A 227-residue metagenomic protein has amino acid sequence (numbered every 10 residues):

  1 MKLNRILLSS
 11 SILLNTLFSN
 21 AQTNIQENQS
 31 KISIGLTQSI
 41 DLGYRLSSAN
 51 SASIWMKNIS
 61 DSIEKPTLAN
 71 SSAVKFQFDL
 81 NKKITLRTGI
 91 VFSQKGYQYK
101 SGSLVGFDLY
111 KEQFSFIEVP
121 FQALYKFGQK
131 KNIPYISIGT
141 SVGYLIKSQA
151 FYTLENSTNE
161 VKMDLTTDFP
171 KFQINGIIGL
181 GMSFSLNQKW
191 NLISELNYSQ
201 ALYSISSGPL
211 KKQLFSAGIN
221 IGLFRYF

Functional and structural regions predicted by a protein language model:
A21-F76: Short glycine/proline- and aromatic-enriched beta-strand/turn motifs that initiate or cap beta-hairpins
T23-E27, S47-A49, T167-F169, Q173-G176 (+1 more regions): Predominantly the C-terminal beta-signal and adjacent terminal strand-loop region of outer-membrane beta-barrel
E27-S33, N81-K83, Q129-I133, N187-K189: Strand-connecting loop/turn motifs
S30-I32, P66-N70, Q113-I117, N132 (+2 more regions): Residues that define the transmembrane beta-barrel architecture of outer-membrane proteins
I32-Q38, L86-T88, V119, P134-V142 (+3 more regions): Transmembrane beta-strands of outer-membrane beta-barrel proteins
I40, Q77-L154, F224-F227: Gram-negative (and chloroplast) outer-membrane scaffold detector with strong preference for beta-barrel transmembrane
L46-S53, Q98-V105, S148-N156, I205-K211: Outer-membrane beta-barrel translocator domains and adjoining extracellular loop/strand segments of Gram-negative
K57-S62, L104-Y110, K162-D168, S204-K211: Extracellular loop and loop/strand-boundary signature of outer-membrane beta-barrel proteins
